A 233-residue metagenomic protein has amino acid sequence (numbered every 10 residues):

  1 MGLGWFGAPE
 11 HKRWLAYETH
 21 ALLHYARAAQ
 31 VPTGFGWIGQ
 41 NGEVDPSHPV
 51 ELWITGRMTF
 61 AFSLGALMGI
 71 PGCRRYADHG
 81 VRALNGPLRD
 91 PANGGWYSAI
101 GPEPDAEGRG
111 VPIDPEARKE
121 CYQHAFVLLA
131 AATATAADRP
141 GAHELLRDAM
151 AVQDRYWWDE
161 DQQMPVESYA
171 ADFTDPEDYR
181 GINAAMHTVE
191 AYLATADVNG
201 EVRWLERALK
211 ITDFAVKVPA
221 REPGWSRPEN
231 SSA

Functional and structural regions predicted by a protein language model:
M1-A233: Glycan-recognition and catalytic cores of secretory/periplasmic carbohydrate-active enzymes
